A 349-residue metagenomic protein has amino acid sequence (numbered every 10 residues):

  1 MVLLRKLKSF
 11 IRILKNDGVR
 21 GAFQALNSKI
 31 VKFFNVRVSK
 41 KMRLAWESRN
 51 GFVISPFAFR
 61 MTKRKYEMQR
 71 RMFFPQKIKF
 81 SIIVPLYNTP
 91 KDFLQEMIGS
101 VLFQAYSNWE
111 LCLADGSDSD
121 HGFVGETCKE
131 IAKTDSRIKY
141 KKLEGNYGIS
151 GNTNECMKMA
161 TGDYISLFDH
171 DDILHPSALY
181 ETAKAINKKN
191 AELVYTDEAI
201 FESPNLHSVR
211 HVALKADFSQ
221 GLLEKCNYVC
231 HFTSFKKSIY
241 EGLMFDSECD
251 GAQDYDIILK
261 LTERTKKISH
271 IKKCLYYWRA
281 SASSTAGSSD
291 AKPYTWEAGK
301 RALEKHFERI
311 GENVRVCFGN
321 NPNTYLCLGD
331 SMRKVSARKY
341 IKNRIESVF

Functional and structural regions predicted by a protein language model:
N27-S100, G319-F349: N-proximal low-complexity "stem/linker" segments adjacent to membrane-targeting elements
L102-G145: Acidic donor-binding segment of Leloir-type glycosyltransferases
G116, D169-I173, D197: The conserved acidic donor/metal-binding loop of glycosyltransferases
L143-A160: Glycine-rich, basic loop-to-helix element that forms the pyrophosphate-binding segment of sugar-nucleotide handling
G148, I173-L174, A199-F201, D256: A short, conserved beta-strand element in the Rossmann-like catalytic core that flanks the donor/metal-binding loop
I165: Short aromatic/hydrophobic "clamp" motif used to bind/position activated sugar donors
S177-V209: Conserved donor NDP-sugar-binding/catalytic core segment of glycosyltransferases
S219-E304: Conserved nucleotide-sugar donor-binding catalytic segment
